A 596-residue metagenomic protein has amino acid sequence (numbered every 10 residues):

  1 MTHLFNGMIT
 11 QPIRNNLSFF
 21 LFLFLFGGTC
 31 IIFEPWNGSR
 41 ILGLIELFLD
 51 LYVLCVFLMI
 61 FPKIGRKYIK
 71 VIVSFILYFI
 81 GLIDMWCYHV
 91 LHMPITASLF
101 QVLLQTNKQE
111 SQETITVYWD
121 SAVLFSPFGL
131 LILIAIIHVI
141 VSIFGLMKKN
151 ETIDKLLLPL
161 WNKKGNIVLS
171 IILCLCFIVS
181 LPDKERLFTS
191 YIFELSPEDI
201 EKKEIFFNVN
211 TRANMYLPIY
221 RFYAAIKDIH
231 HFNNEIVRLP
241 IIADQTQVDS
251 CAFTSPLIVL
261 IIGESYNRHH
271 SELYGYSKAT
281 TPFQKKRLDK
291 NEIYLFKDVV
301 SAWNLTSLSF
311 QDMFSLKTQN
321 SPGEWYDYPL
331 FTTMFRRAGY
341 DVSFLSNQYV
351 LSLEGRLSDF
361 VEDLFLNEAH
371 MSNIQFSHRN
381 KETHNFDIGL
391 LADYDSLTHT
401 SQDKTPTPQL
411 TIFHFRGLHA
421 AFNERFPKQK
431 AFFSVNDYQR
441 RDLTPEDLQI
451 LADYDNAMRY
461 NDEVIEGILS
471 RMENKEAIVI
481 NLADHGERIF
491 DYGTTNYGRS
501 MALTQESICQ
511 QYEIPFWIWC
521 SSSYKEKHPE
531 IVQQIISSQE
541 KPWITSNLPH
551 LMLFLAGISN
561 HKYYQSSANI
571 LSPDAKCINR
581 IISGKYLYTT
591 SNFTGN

Functional and structural regions predicted by a protein language model:
M1-I205: Transmembrane and membrane-interface helices of multi-pass, inner-membrane envelope-modifying transferases
L4-F22, G43, K63-K67, S142-N150 (+7 more regions): Membrane-interface soluble catalytic domains
S39-L42, T318-P322, H378-E382, D447-D462 (+4 more regions): Active-site rim elements
L54-C55, M59, A392-T398, N436-N481: A long, amphipathic alpha-helix that forms part of the scaffold/cap immediately adjacent to metal-dependent active
I172-Y438, E513, I544-I558, K562-K576: Active-site-proximal alpha/beta segments of enzymes that process anionic O-linked groups
V259, A457-S500, M552-A556: Metal-dependent active-site segment of extracytoplasmic phospho-/sulfohydrolases and closely related
G275-A279, I478, L482-H528, S566: Histidine-centered active-site microenvironments of extracellular/periplasmic hydrolases and transferases
F344-S346, L410-G417, D455, I478-A483 (+1 more regions): Short beta-strand segments
